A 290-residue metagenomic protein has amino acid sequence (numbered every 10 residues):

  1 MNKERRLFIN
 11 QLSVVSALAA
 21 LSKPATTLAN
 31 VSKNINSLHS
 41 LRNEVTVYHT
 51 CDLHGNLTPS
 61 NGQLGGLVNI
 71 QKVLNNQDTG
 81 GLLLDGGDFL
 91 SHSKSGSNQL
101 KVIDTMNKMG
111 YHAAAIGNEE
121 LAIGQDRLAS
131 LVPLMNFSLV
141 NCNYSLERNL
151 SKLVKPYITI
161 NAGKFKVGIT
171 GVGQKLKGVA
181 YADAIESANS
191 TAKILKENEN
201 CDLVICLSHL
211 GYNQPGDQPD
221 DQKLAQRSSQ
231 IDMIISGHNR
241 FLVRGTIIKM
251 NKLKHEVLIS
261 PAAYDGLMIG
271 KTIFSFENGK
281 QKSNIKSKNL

Functional and structural regions predicted by a protein language model:
K3-L290: Acidic, metal/ion-coordinating pockets
